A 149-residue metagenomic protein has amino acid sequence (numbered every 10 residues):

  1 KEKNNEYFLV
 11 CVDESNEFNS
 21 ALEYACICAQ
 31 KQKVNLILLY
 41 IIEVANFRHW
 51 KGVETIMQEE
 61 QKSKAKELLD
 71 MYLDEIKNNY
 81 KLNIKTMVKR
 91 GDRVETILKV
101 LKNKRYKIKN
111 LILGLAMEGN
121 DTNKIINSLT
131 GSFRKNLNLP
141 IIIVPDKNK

Functional and structural regions predicted by a protein language model:
K1, N103-K149: Gly/Ser-rich helix-loop-strand patches that form or flank binding pockets for ribonucleotide-derived cofactors
E2-G52, N136: Small/aliphatic-rich secondary-structure junction motif
C26, D74, G131: Active-site phosphate/pyrophosphate- and oxyanion-stabilizing loops and adjacent acidic/basic residues in soluble
I37-L39, K85-K89, I142-V144: General small-molecule cofactor/ligand-binding pocket signal
A45-N46, V94, N120: Generic structural signal for helix capping and beta-alpha/helix-loop junctions
V53-M57, N103-K104: Short, hinge-like loop/turn segments at secondary-structure boundaries
T55-E67: A short acidic, glycine-rich active-site loop that binds or catalyzes chemistry on phosphate/adenosine moieties
N78-L111: Structural beta-alpha unit
